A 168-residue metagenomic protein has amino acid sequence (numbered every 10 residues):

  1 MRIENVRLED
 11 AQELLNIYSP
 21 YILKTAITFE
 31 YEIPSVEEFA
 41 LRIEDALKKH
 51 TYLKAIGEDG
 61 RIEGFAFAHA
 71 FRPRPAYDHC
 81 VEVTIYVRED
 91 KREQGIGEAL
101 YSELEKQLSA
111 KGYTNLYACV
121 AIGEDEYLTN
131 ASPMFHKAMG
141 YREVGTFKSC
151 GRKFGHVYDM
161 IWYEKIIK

Functional and structural regions predicted by a protein language model:
R2-N16: A short beta-loop-alpha structural element at the N-terminal edge of CoA-dependent acyl/N-acetyltransferase catalytic
L15, S19-R42: Conserved GNAT-fold acetyl-CoA-binding loop/helix
I33-D90, Q107, I166-I167: Acetyl-CoA-dependent GNAT
H50, Y158-W162: Short hydrophobic/aromatic beta-strand or adjacent loop that forms the aromatic wall/cage of a ligand/substrate-binding
F67, C119-A121, P133, K137-V157: Conserved catalytic-core motifs of GNAT/GCN5-like acyltransferases
V83, L116-A118, Y163: A structural signal for short, well-ordered beta-strand segments
E93-S109, N130-M134, A138: Conserved acetyl-CoA-binding loop-helix of GNAT-fold acetyltransferases
L108-L128: Conserved GNAT acetyl-CoA-binding A-motif
